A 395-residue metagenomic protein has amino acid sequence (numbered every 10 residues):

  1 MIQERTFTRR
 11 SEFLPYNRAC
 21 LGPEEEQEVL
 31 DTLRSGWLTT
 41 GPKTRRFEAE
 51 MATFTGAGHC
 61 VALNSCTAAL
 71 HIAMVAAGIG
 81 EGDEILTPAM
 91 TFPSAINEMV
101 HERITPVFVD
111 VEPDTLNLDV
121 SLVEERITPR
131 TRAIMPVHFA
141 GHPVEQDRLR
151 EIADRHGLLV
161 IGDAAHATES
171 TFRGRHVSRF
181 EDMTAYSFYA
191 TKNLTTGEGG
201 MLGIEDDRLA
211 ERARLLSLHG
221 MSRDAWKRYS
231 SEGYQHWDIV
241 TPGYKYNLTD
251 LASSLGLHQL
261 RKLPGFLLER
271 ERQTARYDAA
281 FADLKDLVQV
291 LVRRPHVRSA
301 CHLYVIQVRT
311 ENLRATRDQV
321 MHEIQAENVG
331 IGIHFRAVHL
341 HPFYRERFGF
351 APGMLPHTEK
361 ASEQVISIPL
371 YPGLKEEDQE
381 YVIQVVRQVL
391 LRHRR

Functional and structural regions predicted by a protein language model:
M1-L38, P42, D238-V240, P369: N-terminal "arm"/small-domain region of PLP-dependent enzymes with the aminotransferase-like
W37-E84, E98-E102, F108-D110, R175: Phosphate-binding glycine-rich loop
R45-A49, A57-C60, S121, A133-V137 (+5 more regions): PLP-dependent aminotransferase class I/II
V61, L86, V107, V160-I161 (+3 more regions): Structural detector of well-ordered beta-strand residues that form the stable sheet scaffold of enzyme domains
V75-A164, T171: PLP-dependent aminotransferase-like
N117-R126, R130, G174-M183, Y381 (+1 more regions): A short alpha/beta connector and helix-capping loop motif
G162-T195, Q235-V240: Conserved active-site segment immediately N-terminal to the catalytic lysine that forms the internal aldimine
R179-R223, D250: Active-site PLP attachment segment
